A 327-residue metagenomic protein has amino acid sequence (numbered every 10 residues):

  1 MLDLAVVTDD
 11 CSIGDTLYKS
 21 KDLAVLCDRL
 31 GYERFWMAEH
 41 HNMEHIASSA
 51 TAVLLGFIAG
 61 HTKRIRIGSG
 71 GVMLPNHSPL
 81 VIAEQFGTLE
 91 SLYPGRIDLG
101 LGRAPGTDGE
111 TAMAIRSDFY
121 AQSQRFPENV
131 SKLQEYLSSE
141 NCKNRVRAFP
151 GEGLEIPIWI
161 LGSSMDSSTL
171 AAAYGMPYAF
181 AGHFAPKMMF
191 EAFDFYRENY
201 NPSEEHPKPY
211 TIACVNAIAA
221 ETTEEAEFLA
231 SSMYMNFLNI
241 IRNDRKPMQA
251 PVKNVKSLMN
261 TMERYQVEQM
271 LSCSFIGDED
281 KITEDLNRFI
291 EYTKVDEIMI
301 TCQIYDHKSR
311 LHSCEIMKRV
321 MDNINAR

Functional and structural regions predicted by a protein language model:
M1, F35-M37, I67-S69, I97-L101 (+4 more regions): Hydrophobic faces of well-ordered beta-strands that scaffold small-molecule active sites in alpha/beta enzyme cores
M1-H61, I65: N-terminal beta1-alpha1-beta2 module of alpha/beta enzyme domains
M1-I13, P75-S138, Y178: Flexible, glycine-rich active-site loops centered on histidine and acidic residues that chelate a metal or position
D3-Y18, V72-P79, E152-G162, M270-E279: Active-site mouth loops of central-metabolism enzymes
G14-L26, S163-T169, K281-R288: Short, acidic/polar
C27, G31, E39, I58 (+5 more regions): Conserved, mostly hydrophobic/aromatic
F119-R147, M188-K294, N325-A326: An alpha-helical appendage that flanks or caps ligand/catalytic pockets
S168-K187, A192-F193: A conserved active-site cap/scaffold subdomain adjacent to cofactor or substrate pockets
